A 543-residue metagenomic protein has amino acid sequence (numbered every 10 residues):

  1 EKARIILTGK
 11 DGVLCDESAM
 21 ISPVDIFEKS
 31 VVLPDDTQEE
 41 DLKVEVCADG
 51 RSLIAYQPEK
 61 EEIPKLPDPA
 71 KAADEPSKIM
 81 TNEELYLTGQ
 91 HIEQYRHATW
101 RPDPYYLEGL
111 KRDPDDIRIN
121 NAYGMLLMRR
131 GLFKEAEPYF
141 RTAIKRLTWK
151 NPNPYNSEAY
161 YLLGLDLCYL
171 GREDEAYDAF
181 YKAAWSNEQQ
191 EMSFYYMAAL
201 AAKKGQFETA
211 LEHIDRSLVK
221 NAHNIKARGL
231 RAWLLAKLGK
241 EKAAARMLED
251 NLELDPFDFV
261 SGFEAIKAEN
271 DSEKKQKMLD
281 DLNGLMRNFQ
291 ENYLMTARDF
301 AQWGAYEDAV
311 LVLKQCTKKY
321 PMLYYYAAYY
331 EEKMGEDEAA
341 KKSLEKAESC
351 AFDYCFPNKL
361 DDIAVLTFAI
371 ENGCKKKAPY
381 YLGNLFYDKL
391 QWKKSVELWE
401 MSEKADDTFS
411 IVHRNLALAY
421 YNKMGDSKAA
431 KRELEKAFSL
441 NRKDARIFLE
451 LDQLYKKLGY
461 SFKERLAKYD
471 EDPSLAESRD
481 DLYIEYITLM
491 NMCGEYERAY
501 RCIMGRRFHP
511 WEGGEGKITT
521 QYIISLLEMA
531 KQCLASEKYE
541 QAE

Functional and structural regions predicted by a protein language model:
E1-A19, L42-V46: Beta-strand-rich binding/interaction modules
P64-E84, K150-P154, D280-F289, K314-Q315 (+3 more regions): TPR-adjacent "capping" and linker segments in tetratricopeptide-repeat scaffold/adaptor proteins
E83-E84, R118, N151, E158 (+11 more regions): Start-of-helix register in tetratricopeptide repeats
Q90-H91, M125, L165, A199 (+9 more regions): Residue-level recognition of tetratricopeptide repeat
P102, A136, A176, A210 (+9 more regions): Single-residue signature of alpha-solenoid repeat helices
Y106, F140, F180, I214 (+9 more regions): Hydrophobic/aromatic packing residues within the alpha-helices of TPR/SEL1-like helical repeat arrays
R112, K145-P152, S186, K220 (+9 more regions): Structural marker of alpha-solenoid helical repeat scaffolds
